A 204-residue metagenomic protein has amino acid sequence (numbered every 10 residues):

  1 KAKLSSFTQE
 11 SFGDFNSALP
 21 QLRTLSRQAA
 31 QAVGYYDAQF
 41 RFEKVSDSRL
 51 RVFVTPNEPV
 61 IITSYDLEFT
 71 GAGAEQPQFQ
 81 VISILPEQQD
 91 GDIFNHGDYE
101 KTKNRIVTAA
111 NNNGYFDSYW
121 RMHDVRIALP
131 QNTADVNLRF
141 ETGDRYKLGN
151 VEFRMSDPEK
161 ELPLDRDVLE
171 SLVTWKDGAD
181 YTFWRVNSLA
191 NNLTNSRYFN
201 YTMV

Functional and structural regions predicted by a protein language model:
A2-V204: Periplasmic polypeptide-binding modules associated with outer-membrane biogenesis and secretion
